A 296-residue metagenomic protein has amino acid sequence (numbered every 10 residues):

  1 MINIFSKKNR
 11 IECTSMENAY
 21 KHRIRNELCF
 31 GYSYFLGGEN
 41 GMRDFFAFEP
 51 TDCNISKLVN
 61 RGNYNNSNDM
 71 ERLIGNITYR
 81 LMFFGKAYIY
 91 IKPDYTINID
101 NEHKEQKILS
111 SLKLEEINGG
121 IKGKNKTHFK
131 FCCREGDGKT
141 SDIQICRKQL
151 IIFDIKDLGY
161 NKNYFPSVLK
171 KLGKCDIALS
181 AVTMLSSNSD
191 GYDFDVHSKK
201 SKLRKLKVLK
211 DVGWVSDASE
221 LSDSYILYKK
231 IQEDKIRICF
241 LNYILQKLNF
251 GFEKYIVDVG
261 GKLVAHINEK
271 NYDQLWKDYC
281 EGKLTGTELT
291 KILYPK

Functional and structural regions predicted by a protein language model:
I2-R204, C280-K296: Structured, contiguous alpha/beta core segments that scaffold functional sites
L209, G213-K296: C-terminal helix-loop subdomains that flank or include functional centers
